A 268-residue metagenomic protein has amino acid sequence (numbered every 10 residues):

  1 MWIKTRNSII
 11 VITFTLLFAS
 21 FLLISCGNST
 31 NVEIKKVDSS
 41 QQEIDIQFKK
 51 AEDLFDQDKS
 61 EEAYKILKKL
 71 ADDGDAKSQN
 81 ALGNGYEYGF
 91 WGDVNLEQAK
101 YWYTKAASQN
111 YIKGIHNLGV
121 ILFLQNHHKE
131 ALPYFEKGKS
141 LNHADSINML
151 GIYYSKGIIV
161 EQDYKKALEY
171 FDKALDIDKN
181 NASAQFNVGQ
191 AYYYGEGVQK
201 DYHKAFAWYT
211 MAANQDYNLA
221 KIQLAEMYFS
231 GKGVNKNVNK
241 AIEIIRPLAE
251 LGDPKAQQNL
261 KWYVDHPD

Functional and structural regions predicted by a protein language model:
L23-S25: C-terminal motif of bacterial Sec signal peptides marking the signal peptidase cleavage site
G27-S29: Bacterial signal peptide processing site
Q42, D72-D75, Y88-F90, S108-Y111 (+8 more regions): Short helix-capping/linker turns of helical repeat alpha-solenoids
K49, D53-L54, A81-Y88, I115-L124 (+4 more regions): Hydrophobic face of amphipathic alpha-helices that form TPR/SEL1-like repeat modules and related alpha-solenoid
N239, E243-D268: Terminal, low-structured helical/coil segments at or just beyond the last alpha-helical repeat
